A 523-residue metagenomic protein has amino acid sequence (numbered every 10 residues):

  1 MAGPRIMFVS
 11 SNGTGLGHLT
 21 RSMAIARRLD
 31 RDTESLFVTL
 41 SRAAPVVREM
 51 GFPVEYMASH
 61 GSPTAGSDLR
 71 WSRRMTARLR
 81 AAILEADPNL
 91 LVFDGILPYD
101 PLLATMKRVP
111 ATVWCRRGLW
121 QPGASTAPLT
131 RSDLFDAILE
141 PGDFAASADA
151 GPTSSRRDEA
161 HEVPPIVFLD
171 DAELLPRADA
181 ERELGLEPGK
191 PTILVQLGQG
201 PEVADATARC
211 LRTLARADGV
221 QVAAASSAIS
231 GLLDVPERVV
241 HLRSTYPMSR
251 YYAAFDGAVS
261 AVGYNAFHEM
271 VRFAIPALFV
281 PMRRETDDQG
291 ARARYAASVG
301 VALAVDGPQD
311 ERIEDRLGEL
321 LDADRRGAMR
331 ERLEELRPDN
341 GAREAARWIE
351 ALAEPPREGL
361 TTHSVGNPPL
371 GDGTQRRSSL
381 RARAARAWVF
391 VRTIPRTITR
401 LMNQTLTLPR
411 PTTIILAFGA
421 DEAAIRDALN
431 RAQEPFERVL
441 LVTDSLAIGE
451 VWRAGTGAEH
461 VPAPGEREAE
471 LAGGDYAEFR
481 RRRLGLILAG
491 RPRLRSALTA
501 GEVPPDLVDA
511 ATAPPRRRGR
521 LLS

Functional and structural regions predicted by a protein language model:
A2-T14, R28-A81, D306, W452-L471: Conserved nucleotide-sugar phosphate-binding/catalytic loop shared by glycosyltransferases and other
V9-R21, V46, E202-V203, L416-D427: A short, glycine/small-residue-rich beta-strand->loop->alpha-helix junction that serves as a flexible
L79-L97, L488-V503: Short N-terminal targeting/anchoring amphipathic segment
Q121-A124, R131-T192, L197-Q199, F390-I398: A nucleotide-sugar donor-handling region in carbohydrate enzymes
A178-G257: Donor-nucleotide binding loops and adjacent catalytic segments primarily of GT-B fold Leloir glycosyltransferases
A253-A266, I275: Acidic donor-binding loop of glycosyltransferase active sites
A266-D315: Catalytic binding pocket for nucleotide-activated donors in carbohydrate/polymer assembly enzymes
D315, L321-Q404, L521: C-terminal amphipathic helix plus adjacent low-complexity, charged tail appended to glycosyltransferase catalytic
